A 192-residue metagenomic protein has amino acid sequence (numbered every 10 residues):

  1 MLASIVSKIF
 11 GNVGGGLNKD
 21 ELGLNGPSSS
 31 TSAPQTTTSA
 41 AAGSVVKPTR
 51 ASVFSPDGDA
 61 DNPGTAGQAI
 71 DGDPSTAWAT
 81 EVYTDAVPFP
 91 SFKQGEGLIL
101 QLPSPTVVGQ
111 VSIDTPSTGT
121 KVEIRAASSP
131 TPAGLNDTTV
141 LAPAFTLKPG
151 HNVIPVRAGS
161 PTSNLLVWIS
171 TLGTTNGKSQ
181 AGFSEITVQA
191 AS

Functional and structural regions predicted by a protein language model:
M1-I9: Hydrophobic alpha-helical membrane-insertion segments, chiefly the h-region of N-terminal signal peptides
S4, T76-L135, G159-S192: Aromatic, loop-rich ligand-recognition surfaces of beta-strand-rich domains
K8-P103: Disordered, acidic Ser/Thr/Pro-rich linker "stalks" and the adjacent N-terminal cap of the next globular domain
V45-A51, W78, V122, L141-A144 (+2 more regions): Generic hydrophobic, helix-prone segments enriched in Leu/Val/Ile
G134-G159: Extracellular carbohydrate recognition and processing domains and analogous Trp-centered ligand-binding platforms
